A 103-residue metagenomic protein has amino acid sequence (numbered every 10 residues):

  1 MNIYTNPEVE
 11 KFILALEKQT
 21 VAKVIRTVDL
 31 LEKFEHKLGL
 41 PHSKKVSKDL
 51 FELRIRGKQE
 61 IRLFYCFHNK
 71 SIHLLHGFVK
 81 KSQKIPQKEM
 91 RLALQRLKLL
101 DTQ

Functional and structural regions predicted by a protein language model:
M1-Q59, S71-I72, K81-Q103: Basic, Lys/Arg-enriched alpha-helical interface segments
G57, F64-F67: Short glycine/proline-enriched loop/turn "hinge" motifs that connect secondary-structure elements and lie
R62-L63, H76: Short, conserved beta-strand/beta-arch hydrophobic-aromatic motifs that form part of recognition grooves or interface
C66-L74: Active-site beta-strand-loop-beta-strand hairpin of nuclease catalytic cores that positions key catalytic residues
